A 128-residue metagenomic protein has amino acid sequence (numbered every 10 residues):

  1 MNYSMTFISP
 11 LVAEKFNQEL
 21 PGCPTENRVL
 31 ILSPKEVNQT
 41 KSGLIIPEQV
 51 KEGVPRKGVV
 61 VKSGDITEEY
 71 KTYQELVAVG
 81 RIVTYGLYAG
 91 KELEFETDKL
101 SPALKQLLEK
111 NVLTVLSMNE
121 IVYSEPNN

Functional and structural regions predicted by a protein language model:
N2-N128: Compact, glycine-rich, soluble single-domain proteins
